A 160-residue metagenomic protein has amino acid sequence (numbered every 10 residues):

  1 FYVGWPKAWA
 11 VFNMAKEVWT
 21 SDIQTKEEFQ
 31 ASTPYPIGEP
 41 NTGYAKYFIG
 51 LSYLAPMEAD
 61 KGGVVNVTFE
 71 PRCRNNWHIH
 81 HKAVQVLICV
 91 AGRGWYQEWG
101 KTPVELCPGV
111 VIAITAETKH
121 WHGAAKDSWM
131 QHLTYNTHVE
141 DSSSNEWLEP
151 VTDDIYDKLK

Functional and structural regions predicted by a protein language model:
A15-G63, N76, S144-K160: A short, N-terminal "cap"/entry segment at the start of jelly-roll beta-barrel domains of the cupin/DSBH fold
L54-P56, V64-T68, V86, P103 (+2 more regions): Conserved hydrophobic/aromatic beta-strand scaffold that supports enzyme active sites
V65-H80: Conserved short histidine dyad/triad with adjacent acidic residue
E70-R72, L106-K126: Conserved metal-binding segment of the jelly-roll/cupin
R74, H81-P108, T118: A short beta-strand-loop-beta hairpin characteristic of the jelly-roll/cupin
W95, A116-S143: Ligand-binding loop in jelly-roll beta-barrel domains
